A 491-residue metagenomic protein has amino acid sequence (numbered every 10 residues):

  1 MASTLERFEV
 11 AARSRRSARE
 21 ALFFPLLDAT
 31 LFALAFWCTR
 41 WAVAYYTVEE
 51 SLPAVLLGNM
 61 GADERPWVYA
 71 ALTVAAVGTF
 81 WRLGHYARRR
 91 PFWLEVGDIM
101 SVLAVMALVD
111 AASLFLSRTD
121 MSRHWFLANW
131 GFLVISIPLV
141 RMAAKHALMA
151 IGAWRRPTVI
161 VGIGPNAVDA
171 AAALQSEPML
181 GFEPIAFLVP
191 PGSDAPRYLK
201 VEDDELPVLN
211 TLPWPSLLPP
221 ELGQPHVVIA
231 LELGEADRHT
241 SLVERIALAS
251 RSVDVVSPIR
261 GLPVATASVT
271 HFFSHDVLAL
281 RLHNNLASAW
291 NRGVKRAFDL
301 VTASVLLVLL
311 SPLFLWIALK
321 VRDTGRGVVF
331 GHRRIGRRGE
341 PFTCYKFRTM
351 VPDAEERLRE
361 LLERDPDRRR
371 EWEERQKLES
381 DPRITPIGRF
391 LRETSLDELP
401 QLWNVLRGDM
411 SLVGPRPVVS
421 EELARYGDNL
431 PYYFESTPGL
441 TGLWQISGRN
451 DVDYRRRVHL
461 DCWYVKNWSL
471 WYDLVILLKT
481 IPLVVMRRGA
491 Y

Functional and structural regions predicted by a protein language model:
M1-L31, A35, R90-P91, V140-S311: N-terminal hydrophobic signal-anchor/signal peptide
M1-W154, F182, Y491: Signature of alpha-helical transmembrane segments in polytopic membrane proteins
I99-L103, A153-A172, G327-M350: Membrane-cytosol interface motif
I99-L103, A297-V305, T394: Loop-to-transmembrane-helix entry motif
G162, V227, V253, P312 (+4 more regions): Residue-level signature of catalytic and energy-coupling elements of molecular machines, predominantly ATP/GTP-dependent
A195, R260-L262, T266-T270, D276 (+2 more regions): Short, glycine-rich, amphipathic interfacial segments at transmembrane boundaries or analogous
W290-R357, N404, I476-Y491: A hydrophobic, helix-centered structural microdomain
E371-T437, I476-V484: A short, structured surface patch at a secondary-structure boundary
